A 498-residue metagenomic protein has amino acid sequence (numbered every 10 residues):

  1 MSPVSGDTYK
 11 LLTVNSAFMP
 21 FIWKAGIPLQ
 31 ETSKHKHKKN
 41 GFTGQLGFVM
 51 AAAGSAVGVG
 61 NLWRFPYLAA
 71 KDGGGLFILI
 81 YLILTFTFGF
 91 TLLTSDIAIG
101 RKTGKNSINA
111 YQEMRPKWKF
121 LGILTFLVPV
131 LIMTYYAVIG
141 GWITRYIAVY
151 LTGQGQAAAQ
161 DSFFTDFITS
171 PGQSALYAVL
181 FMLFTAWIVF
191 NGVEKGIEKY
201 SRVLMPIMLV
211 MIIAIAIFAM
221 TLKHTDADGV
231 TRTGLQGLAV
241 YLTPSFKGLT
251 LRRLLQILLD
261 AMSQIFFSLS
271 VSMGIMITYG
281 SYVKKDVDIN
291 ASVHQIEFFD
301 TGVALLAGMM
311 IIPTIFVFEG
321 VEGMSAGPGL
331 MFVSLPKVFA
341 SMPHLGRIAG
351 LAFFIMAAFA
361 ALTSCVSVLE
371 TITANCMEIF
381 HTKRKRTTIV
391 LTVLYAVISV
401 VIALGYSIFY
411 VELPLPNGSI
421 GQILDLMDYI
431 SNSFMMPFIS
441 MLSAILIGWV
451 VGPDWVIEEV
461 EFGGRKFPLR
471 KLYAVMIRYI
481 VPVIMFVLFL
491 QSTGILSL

Functional and structural regions predicted by a protein language model:
N15-W63, L92-I97, R101-E113, K119-F120 (+2 more regions): Membrane-interface "cap" regions at the ends of multi-pass membrane proteins
Q30-F42, R202-L362, V366, R386-T387: Membrane-embedded translocation segments of transport machinery
H35, G140-T169, G280-D286, A291 (+5 more regions): Helix-loop-helix connectors at the membrane interface of multi-pass transporters/channels
K36-K39, L68-D72, K105-L124, A137-G196 (+5 more regions): Inter-helical loop and helix-membrane interface segments of multi-pass membrane transporters/permeases
G41, G47, S55, P171-L176 (+5 more regions): Loop-to-transmembrane helix boundary motifs in multi-pass membrane proteins
G44-L82, I275, A291-H294, F298-T301: Transmembrane helix-boundary motif of multi-pass solute transporters/channels
L68-D72, A98, E113-M114, F120-P129 (+4 more regions): Membrane-water interface regions at transmembrane-helix termini and the short interhelical loops of multi-pass membrane
L121-L124, T373, F380-T392, D428-M485: C-terminal membrane-solvent junction of multi-pass transporters and transport-like membrane proteins
